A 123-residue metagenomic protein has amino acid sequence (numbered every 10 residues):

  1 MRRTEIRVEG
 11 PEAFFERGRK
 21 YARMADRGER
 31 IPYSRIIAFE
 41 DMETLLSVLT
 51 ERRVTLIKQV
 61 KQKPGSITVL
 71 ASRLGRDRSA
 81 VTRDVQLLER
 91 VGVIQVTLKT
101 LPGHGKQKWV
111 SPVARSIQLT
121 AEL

Functional and structural regions predicted by a protein language model:
M1-A25: General nucleic-acid-binding
G28-V54: Short alpha-helical segments that sit at the start of domains
L45-T50, S66, K99-L123: Short, cationic-aromatic polyanion-contact patches
S72, E89-R90: Alpha-helical residues within the helix-turn-helix
V85-Q86: Short, hydrophobic-biased segments on the C-terminal half of alpha helices that form "recognition helices"
G92-K99: A short, conserved structural fragment
